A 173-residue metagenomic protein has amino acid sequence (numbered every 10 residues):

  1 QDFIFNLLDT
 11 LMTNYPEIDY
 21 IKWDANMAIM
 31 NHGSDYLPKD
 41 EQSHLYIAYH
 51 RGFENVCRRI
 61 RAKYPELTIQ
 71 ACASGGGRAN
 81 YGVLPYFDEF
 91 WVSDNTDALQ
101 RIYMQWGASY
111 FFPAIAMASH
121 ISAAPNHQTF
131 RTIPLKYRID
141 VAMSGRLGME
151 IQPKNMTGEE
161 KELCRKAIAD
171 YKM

Functional and structural regions predicted by a protein language model:
Q1-K136, S144-R146, E150-G158: Active-site neighborhood of glycoside hydrolase catalytic domains
E150-M173: Glycan-recognition and catalytic regions of carbohydrate-active enzymes
